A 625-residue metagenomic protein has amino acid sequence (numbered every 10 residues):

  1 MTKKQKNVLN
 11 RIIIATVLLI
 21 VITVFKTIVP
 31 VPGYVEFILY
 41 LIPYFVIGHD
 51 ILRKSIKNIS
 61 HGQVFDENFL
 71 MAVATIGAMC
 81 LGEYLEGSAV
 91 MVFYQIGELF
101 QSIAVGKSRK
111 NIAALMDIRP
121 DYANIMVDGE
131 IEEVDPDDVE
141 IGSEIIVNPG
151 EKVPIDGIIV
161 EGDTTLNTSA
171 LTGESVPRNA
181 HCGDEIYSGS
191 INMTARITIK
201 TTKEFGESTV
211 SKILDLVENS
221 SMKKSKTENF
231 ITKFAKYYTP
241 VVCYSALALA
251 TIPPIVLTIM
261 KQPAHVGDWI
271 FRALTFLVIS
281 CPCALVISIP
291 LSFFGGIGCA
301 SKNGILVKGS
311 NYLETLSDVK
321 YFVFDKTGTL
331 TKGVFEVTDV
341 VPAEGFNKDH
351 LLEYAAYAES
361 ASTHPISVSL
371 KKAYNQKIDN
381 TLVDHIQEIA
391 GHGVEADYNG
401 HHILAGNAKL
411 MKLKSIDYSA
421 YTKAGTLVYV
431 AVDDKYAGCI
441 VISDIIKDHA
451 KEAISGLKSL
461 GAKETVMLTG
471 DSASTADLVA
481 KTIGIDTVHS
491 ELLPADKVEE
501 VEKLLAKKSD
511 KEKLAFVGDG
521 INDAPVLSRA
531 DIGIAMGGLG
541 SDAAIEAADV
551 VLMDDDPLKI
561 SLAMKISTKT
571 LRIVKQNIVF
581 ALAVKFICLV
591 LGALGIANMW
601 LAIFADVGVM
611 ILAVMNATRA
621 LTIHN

Functional and structural regions predicted by a protein language model:
T2-Y122, K224, K233, P240 (+2 more regions): Transmembrane helix-loop-helix hairpins at the membrane interface
T16-V17, N229-M260, R272-F293, K575-F604: Bilayer-spanning, highly hydrophobic alpha-helical transmembrane segments
V31-L41, V64-A72, Y84-V92, F230 (+4 more regions): Membrane-water interface of transmembrane alpha-helices in multipass transporters/channels
M91-P149, A180, K377-I378, T475 (+3 more regions): Juxtamembrane coupling segments of multi-pass membrane pumps/enzymes
A114-E207, S310-A355, D397: Conserved cytosolic catalytic loops of P-type ATPases
N148, V341-E464, A473, I485-V501: P-type ATPase nucleotide-binding
S245, K507-K511, A548, M553-N625: Membrane-embedded transport module
G400, T426, V432-Q576: Conserved ATP-binding TGD loop and adjacent catalytic N/P-domain core of P-type ATPases
